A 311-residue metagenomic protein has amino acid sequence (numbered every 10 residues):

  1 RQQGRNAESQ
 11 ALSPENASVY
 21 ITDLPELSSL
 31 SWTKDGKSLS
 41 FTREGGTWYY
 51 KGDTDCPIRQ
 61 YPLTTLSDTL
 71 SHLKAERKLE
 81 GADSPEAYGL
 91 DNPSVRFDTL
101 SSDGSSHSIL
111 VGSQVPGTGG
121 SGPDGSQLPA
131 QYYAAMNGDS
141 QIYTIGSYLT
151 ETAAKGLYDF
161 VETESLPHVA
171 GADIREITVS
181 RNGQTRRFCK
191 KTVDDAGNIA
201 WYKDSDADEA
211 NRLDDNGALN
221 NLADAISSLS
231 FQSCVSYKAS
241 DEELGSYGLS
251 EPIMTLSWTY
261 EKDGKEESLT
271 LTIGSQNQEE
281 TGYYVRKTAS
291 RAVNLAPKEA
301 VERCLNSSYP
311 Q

Functional and structural regions predicted by a protein language model:
R1-Q311: Soluble, acidic/polar mature domains that operate outside membranes
